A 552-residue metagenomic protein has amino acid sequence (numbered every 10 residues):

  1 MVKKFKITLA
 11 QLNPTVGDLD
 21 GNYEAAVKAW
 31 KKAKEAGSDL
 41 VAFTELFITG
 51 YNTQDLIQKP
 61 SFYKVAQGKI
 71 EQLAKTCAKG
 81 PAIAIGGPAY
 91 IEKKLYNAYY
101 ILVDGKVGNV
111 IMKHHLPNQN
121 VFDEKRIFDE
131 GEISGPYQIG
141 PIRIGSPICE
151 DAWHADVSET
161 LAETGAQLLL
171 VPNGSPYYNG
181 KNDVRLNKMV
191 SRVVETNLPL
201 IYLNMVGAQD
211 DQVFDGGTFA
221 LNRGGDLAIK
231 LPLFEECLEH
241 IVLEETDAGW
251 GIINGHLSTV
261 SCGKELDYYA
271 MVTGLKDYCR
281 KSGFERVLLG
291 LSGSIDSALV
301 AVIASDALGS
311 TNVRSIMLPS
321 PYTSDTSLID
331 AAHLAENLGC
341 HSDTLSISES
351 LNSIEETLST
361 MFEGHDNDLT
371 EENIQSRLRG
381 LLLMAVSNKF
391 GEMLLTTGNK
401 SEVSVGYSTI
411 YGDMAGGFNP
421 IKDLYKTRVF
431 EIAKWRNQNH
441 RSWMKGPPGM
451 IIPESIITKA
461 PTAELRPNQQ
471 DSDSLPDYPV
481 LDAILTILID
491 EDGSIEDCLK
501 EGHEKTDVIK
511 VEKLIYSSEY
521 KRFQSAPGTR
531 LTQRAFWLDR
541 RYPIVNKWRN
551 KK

Functional and structural regions predicted by a protein language model:
M1-G290, I303-S310, M317, S342: Enzyme catalytic cores with a strong preference for nitrogen-chemistry domains
K6, Q138, N197, R223 (+2 more regions): ATP/NTP-dependent adenylation/nucleotidyl-transfer catalytic domains that generate, transfer, or process NMP-activated
